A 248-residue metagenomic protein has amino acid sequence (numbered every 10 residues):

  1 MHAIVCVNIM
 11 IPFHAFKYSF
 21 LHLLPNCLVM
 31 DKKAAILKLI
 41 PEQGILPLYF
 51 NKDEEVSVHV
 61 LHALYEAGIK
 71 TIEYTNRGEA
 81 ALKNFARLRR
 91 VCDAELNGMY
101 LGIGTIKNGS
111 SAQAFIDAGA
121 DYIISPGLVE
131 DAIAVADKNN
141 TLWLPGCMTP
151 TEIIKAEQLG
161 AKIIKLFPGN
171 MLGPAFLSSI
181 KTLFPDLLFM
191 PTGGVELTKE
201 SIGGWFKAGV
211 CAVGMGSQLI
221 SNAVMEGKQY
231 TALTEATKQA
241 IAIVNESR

Functional and structural regions predicted by a protein language model:
P12-V29: Short, Lys/Arg-enriched N-terminal segments with co-localized hydrophobic residues within the first ~10-30 amino acids
V29-S110, A114-A118, G227-I241, N245: Conserved N-terminal beta1-alpha1 strand-loop-helix module at the mouth
Q43-I45, E95-G102, K138-L144, F184-T192: Short beta-strand/loop segments at the ligand-binding rim of alpha/beta enzyme cores
G68-K70, D117-I123, N139-L144, Q158-I163 (+2 more regions): Glycine-enriched alpha-helix->loop->beta-strand junction motifs that scaffold or abut catalytic
T71-G78, Y100-K107, A120-L128, L142-M148 (+1 more regions): Catalytic beta/alpha-barrel core
N108-A118, E152-Q158, L197-V210: Catalytic cores of alpha/beta
P126-A132, F167-L172, V210-Q229: Glycine-rich phosphate-binding active-site loops on the catalytic face of alpha/beta enzymes
